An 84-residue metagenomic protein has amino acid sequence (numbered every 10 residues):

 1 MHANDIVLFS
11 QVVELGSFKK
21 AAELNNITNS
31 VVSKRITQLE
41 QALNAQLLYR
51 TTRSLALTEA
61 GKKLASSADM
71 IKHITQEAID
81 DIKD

Functional and structural regions predicted by a protein language model:
M1-L15, S33, K62-A65: Short alpha-helical elements of helix-turn-helix
Q11-N26: Short helix-boundary/capping micro-motifs
E23-L24, Q41, K62: Alpha-helical residues within the helix-turn-helix
T28, R35: Residues within the DNA-recognition helix of helix-turn-helix
E40-L57: A short LG(V/I)-centered, amphipathic sequence patch enriched for acidic residue(s) preceding the LG motif
R53-L55, H73-D84: Short helix-loop hinge/linker segments at domain boundaries
A60-E77: Short, solvent-exposed amphipathic helices
